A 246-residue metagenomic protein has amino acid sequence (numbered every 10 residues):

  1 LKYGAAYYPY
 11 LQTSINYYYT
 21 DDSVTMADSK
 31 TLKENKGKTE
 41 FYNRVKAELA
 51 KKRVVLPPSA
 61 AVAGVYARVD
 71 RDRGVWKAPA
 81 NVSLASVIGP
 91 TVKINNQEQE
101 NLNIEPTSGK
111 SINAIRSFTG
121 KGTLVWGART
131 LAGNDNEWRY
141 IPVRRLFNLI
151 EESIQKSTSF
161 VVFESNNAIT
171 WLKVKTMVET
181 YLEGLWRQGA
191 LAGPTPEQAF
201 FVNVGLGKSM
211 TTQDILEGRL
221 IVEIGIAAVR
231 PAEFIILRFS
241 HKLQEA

Functional and structural regions predicted by a protein language model:
L1-A246: Structured, hydrophobic secondary-structure cores that serve as assembly/anchoring elements
